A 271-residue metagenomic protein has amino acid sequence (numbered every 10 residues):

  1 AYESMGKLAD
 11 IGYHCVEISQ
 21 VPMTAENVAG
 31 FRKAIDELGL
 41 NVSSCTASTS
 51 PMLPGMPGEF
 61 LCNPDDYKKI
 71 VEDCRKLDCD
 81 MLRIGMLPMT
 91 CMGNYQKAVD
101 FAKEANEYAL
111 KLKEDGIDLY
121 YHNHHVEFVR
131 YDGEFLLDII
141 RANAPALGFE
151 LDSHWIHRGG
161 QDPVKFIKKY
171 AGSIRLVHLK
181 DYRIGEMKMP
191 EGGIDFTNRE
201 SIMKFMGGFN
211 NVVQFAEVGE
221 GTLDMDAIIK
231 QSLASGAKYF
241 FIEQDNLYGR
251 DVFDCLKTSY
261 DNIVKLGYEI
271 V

Functional and structural regions predicted by a protein language model:
A1-D80, I117, G148, G172 (+1 more regions): N-terminal pre-domain/capping segments
H14-C15, M56-F149, F253-D254: Active-site acidic/histidine proton-transfer and metal-coordination neighborhood in alpha/beta enzyme cores
E17-S19, N41-S48, R83-G85, Y120-H122 (+3 more regions): A cross-family glycoside hydrolase active-site/sugar-binding cleft signature
I18-G30, T49-D65, M89-A98, V126-D132 (+4 more regions): Acidic-and-aromatic substrate-binding clefts and catalytic sites of carbohydrate-active enzymes
R32-T49, A105-L112, D138-A144, M225: Alpha-helix-loop-beta-strand connector modules within alpha/beta enzyme cores
L110-A216: Acidic/histidine-rich catalytic cores of soluble enzymes
E220-L233: A short, acidic, amphipathic alpha-helical segment used as a generic capping/interface helix at domain edges
Y239-L266: C-terminal/domain-terminus segments
